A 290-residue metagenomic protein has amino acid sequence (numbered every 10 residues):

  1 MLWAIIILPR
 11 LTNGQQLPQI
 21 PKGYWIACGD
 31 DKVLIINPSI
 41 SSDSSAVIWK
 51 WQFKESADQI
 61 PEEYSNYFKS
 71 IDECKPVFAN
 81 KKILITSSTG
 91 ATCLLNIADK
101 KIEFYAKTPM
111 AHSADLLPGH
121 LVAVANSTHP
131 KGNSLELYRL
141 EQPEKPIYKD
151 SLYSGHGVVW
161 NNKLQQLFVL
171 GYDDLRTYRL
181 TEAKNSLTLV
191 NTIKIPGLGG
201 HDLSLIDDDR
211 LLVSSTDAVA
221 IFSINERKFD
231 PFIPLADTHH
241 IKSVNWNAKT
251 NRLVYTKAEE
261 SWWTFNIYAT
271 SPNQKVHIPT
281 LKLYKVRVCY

Functional and structural regions predicted by a protein language model:
M1-P18: Bacterial Sec-dependent N-terminal signal peptides
Q19-P21, F78-N80, L117-G119, N162-L164 (+1 more regions): Residue-level detector of Asp-centered blade-edge/turn motifs that repeat once per structural unit in beta-propeller
N37-D43, R179-N185, S223-D230: Short loop/turn segments immediately following beta-strands, especially the blade-tip and inter-blade linker loops
V47-W51, E55-S65, K100-A106, E144-D150 (+2 more regions): A short beta-strand motif characteristic of beta-propeller blades
W51-K82, S87-G90, A98-S113: Blade-loop segments of beta-propeller domains
P61-K75, K107-L117, L152-W160, P196-I206 (+2 more regions): Repeated scaffold domains used in trafficking and secretory/extracellular systems, primarily beta-propellers
I85-S88, S127-N133: Short, solvent-exposed loop/turn segments at conserved positions within beta-propeller repeat blades
